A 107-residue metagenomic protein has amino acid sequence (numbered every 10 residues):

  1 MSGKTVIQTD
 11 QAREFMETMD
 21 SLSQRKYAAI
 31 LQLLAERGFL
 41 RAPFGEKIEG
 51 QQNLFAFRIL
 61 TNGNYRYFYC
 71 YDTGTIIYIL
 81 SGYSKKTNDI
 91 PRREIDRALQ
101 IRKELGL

Functional and structural regions predicted by a protein language model:
M1-N64, T73-I77, S84-L107: Basic, Lys/Arg-enriched alpha-helical interface segments
Y67: Hydrophobic/aromatic beta-strand elements that line small-molecule binding cavities or substrate pockets in beta-rich
C70: Conserved Hanks-type protein kinase catalytic core
